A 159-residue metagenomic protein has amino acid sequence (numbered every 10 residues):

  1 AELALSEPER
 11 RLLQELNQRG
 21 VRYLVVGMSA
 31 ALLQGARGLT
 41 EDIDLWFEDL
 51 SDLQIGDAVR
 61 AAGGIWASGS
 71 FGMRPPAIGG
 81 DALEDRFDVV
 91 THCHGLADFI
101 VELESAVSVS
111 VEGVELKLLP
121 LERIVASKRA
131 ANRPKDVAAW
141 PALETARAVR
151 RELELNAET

Functional and structural regions predicted by a protein language model:
A1-T159: Compositionally biased terminal segments of proteins
